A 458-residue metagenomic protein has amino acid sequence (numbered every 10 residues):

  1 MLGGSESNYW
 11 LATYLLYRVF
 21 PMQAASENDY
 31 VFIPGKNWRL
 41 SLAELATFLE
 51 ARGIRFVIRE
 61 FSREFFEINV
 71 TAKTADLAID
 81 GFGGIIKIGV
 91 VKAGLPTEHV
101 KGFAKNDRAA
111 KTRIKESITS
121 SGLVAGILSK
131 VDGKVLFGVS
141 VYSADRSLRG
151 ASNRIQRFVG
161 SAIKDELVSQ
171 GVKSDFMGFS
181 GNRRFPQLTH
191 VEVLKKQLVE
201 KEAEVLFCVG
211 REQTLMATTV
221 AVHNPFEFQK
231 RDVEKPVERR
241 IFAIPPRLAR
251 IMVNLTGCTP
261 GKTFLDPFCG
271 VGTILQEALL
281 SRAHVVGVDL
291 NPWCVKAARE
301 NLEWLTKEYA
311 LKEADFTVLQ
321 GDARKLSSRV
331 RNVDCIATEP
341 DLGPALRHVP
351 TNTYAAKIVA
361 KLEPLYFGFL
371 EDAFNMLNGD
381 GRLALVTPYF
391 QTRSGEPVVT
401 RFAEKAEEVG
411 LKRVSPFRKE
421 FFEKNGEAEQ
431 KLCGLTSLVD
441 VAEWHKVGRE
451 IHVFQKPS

Functional and structural regions predicted by a protein language model:
G3-G4: Residue-identity detector for glycine
W10, R18-V19, Q23-H99, A109 (+4 more regions): Class I S-adenosyl-L-methionine-dependent methyltransferase catalytic core
F61-R63, G138-S143, K173-T189: Short, glycine/charge-rich beta-strand/loop segments that flank catalytic centers and engage negatively charged groups
K111-V131: Short, charged beta->alpha transition segments
G133-L136, G261: Phosphate-coordination loops involved in phosphoryl transfer and adenosine-cofactor binding
I155-S180: Extended, charged/glycine-rich binding lobes that contact polyanionic ligands
